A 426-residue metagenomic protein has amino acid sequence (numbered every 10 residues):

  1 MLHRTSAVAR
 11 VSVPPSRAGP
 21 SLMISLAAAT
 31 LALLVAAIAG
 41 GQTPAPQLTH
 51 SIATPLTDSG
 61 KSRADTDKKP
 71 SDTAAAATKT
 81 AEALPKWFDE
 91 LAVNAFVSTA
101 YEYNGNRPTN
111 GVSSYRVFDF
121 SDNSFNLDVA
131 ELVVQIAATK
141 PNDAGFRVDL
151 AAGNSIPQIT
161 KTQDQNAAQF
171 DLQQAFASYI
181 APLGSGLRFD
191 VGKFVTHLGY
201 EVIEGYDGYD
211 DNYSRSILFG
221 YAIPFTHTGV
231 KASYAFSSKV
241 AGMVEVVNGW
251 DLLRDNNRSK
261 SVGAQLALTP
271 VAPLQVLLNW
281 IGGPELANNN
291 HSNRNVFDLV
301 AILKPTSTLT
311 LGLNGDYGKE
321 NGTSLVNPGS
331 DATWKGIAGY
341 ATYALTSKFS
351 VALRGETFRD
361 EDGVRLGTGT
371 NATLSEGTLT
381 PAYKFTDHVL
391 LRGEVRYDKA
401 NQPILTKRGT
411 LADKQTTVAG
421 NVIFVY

Functional and structural regions predicted by a protein language model:
M1-S21: N-terminal secretory signal peptides that target proteins for export/translocation
L2-A7, L26-Y115, Y426: N-terminal periplasmic/intermembrane-space "pro-region" immediately following the signal or transit peptide
L48, F118-D119, I156-I159, Q163-Q165 (+3 more regions): Outer-membrane beta-barrel pore domains
D89, V93, K140-N142, N154 (+7 more regions): Short coil turns and loop connectors of transmembrane beta-barrels in diderm outer membranes and organellar homologs
N104-F125, S155-V271, Q275-P284: Surface-exposed coil loops of outer-membrane beta-barrel proteins
V117-N154: Glycine- and aromatic-enriched membrane insertion/assembly motifs of diderm outer-membrane and organelle channel
S124, K140-P141, A222-H227, W250-S259 (+4 more regions): Solvent-exposed loop/turn segments connecting transmembrane beta-strands in outer-membrane beta-barrel proteins
A130-V134, A175-A177, V230, G263-A264 (+4 more regions): Membrane-embedded beta-strands of outer-membrane beta-barrel proteins, especially the hydrophobic/small aromatic
